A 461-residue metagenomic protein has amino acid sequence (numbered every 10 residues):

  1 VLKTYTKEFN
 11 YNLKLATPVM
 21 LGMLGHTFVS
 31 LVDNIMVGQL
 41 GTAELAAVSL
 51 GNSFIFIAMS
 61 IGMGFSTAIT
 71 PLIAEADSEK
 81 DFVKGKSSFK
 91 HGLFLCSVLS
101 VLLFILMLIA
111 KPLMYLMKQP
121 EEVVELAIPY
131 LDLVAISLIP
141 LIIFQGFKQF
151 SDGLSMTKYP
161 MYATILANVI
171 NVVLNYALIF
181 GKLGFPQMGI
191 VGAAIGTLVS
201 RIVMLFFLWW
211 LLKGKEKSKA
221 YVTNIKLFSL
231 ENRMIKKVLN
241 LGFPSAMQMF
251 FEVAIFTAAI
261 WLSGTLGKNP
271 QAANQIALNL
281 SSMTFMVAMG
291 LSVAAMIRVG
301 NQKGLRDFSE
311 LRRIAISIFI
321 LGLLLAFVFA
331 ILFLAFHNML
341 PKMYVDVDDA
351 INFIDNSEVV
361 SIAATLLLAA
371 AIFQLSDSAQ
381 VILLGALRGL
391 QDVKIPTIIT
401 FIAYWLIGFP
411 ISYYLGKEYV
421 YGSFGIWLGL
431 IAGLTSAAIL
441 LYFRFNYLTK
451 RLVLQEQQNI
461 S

Functional and structural regions predicted by a protein language model:
V1-A16, I73-I139, Q187-G242, V299-A371 (+1 more regions): Short alpha-helical transmembrane segments in multi-pass integral membrane proteins
T4-I35, Q39-L40, F56-A68, L72 (+6 more regions): N-terminal transmembrane alpha-helices
K14-D33, L133, F144, A167 (+5 more regions): Transmembrane helical elements of multi-pass membrane transporters/channels
T17, L21, G51-F54, F94 (+16 more regions): Hydrophobic residues within alpha-helical transmembrane segments of multi-pass solute transporters/permease subunits
L21, D33-V37, V48, I73-S78 (+22 more regions): Hydrophobic/aromatic residues within transmembrane alpha-helices of membrane transport systems, especially the TMDs
L24, F28-A46, M114-E121, A177-M188 (+3 more regions): Helix-terminus/linker motif at the lipid-water interface of multi-pass membrane proteins
L45-F104, L108, L141-P160, N274-H337 (+2 more regions): Small-residue-rich hydrophobic transmembrane alpha-helices
S66, V134-D152, P160-N168, A193-L208 (+5 more regions): Short runs within selected transmembrane alpha-helices of multi-pass transporters and secretion channels
